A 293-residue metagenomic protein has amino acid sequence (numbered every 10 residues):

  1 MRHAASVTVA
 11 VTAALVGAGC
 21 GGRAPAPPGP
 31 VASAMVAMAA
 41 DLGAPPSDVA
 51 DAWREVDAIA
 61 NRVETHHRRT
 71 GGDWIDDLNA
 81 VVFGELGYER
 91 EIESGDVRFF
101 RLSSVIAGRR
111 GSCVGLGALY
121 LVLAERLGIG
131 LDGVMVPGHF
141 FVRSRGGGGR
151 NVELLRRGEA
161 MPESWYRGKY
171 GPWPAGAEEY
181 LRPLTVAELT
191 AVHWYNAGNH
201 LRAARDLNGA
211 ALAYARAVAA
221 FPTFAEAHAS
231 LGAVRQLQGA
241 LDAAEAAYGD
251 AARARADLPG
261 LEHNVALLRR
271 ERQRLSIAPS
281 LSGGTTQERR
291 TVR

Functional and structural regions predicted by a protein language model:
M1-A4: Positively charged n-region of N-terminal signal peptides that target proteins for export
S6-G17: Bacterial N-terminal signal peptides
C20-R293: A structural boundary/capping signal
